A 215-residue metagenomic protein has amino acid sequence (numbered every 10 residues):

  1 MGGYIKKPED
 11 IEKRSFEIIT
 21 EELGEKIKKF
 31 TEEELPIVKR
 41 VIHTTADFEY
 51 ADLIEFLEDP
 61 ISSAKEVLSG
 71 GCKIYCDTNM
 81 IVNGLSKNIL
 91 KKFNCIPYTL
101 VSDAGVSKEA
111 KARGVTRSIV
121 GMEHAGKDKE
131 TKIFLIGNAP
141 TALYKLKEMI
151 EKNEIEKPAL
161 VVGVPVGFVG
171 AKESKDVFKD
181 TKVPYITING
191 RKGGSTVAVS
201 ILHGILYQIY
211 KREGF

Functional and structural regions predicted by a protein language model:
M1-E32: Charged, compositionally biased N-terminal leader segments and the immediate start of the first structured element
R14-E22, R40, S63-V67, G84 (+6 more regions): Alpha-helical scaffold segments in soluble metabolic enzymes
K28-H43: N-terminal glycine-rich anion-binding loops that anchor highly charged ligand groups
T44-D52, S107-K108: Short, basic, glycine/proline-bearing loop/turn elements
A51-V67: A short, well-structured juxtamembrane/interface segment
T78-K152, P158-A159, V166-G167, A171 (+2 more regions): Conserved mixed alpha/beta catalytic, RNA-binding, or beta-rich assembly cores of soluble enzyme, regulatory
I155, V169-F215: C-terminal functional extensions of proteins
